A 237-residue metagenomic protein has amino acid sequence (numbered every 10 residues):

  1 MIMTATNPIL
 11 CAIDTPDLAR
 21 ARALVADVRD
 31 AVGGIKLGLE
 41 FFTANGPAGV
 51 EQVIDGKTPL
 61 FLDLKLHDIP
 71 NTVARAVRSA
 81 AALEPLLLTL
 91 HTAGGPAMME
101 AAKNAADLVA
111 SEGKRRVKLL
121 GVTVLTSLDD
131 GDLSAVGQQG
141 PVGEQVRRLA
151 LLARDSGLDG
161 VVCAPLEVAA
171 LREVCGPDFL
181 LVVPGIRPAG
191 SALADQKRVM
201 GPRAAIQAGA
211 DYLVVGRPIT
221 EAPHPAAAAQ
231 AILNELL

Functional and structural regions predicted by a protein language model:
M1-L24, G113-K114, A169-G176, N234-L237: N-terminal amphipathic alpha-helix/helix-capping segment at the start of soluble metabolic enzymes
A5-T6, D68, T72-R78, A82-D159 (+3 more regions): Conserved anion-binding
C11, I35, K65, L88 (+5 more regions): Conserved, mostly hydrophobic/aromatic
A21, V25, V50, V73 (+6 more regions): Generic hydrophobic/aromatic pocket-lining and core-packing "Φ" positions
D30, G56, L83, S156 (+1 more regions): Structural motif
L60-F61, L119, L181, L213: Hydrophobic beta-strand scaffold residues
L83-P96, R187-A189, Q196-R198, P202-A228: Glycine-rich phosphate-binding active-site loops on the catalytic face of alpha/beta enzymes
M99-V109, I206, I219-L237: C-terminal helical cap(s) of enzyme catalytic domains, especially alpha/beta-barrels
